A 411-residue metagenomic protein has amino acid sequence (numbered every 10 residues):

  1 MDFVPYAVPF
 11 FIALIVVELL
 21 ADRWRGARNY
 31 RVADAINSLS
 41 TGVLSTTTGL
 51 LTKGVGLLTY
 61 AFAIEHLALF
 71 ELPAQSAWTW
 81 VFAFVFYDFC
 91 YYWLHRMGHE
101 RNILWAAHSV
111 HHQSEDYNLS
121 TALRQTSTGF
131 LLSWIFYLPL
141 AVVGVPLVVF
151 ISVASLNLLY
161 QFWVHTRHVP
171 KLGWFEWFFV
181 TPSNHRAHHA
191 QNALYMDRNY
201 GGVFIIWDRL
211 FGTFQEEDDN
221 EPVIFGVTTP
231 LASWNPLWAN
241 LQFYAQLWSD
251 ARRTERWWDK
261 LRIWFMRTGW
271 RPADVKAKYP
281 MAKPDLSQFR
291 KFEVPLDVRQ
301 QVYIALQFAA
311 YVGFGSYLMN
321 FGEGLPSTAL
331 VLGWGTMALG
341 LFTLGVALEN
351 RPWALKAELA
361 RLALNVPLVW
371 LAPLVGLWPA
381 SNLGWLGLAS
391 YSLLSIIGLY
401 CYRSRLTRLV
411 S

Functional and structural regions predicted by a protein language model:
D2-F3, V142-S152, E323-G324, L377-P379: Transmembrane helix interruption/hinge and helix-loop junction motifs
Y6, N29-T46, S76, S327-G335: Loop-to-helix transition at the N-terminal end of transmembrane alpha-helices
A7-V17, A27, R96-S109, R262-D285: Short, charged cytosolic
V16-I36: Membrane-interface helix-loop junction between the first two transmembrane segments
T41-G54, A122-G129, D297-F308, L355-L359: Select subsegments of transmembrane alpha-helices in polytopic membrane proteins, especially boundary-proximal
V43-T52, Q75-P236: Membrane-embedded catalytic scaffold of the fatty acid hydroxylase/desaturase
D116-S120, W163-I304, W353, Y391-S411: Cytosolic/stromal cytosol-facing helical appendages immediately following the last transmembrane segment
F292-L409: Substrate-recognition/cap regions that form aromatic- and gly/pro-loop-enriched pockets for small-molecule ligands
